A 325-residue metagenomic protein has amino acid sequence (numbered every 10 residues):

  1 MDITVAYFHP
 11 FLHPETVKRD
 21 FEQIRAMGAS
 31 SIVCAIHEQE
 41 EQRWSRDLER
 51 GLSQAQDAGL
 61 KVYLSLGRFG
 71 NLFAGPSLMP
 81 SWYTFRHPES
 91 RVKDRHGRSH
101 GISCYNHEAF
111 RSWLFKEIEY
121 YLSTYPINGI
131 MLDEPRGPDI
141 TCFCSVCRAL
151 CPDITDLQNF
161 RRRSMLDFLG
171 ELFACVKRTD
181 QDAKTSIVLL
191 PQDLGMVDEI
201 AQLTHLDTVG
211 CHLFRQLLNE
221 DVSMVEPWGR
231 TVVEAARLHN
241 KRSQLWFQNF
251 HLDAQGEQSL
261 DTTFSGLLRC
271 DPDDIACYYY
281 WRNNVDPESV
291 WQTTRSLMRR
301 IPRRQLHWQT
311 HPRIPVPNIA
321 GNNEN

Functional and structural regions predicted by a protein language model:
T4-P10, Y63-G67, M131-P135, N159-M196 (+2 more regions): Aromatic-lined carbohydrate-recognition surfaces of secreted/lumenal glycan-active proteins
V5-L12, V33-Q42, H96-F115, I154-M165 (+3 more regions): The substrate-binding groove and active-site-proximal loops of carbohydrate-active enzymes, especially glycoside
L12-F21, S45-E49, L190-A201, S223-A235 (+1 more regions): Alpha-helical scaffolding within the catalytic cores of extracellular/periplasmic polymer-degrading hydrolases
H13-E41, T124-I127, T204-V209, G266-A276: Catalytic domains of carbohydrate-active enzymes, especially glycoside hydrolases
D20-I24, V33-A74, L78-Y83, F160-T179: Aromatic-lined substrate-binding rim segments of carbohydrate-active enzymes
L48, L52, K61-Y125, G170: Active-site-adjacent "subsite" loops/lids of carbohydrate-active enzymes
K184-M224, L252-C270: Substrate-binding cleft/loops of secretory-pathway carbohydrate-active enzymes
Q244-G321: Substrate-binding cleft of secreted/luminal carbohydrate-active enzymes
